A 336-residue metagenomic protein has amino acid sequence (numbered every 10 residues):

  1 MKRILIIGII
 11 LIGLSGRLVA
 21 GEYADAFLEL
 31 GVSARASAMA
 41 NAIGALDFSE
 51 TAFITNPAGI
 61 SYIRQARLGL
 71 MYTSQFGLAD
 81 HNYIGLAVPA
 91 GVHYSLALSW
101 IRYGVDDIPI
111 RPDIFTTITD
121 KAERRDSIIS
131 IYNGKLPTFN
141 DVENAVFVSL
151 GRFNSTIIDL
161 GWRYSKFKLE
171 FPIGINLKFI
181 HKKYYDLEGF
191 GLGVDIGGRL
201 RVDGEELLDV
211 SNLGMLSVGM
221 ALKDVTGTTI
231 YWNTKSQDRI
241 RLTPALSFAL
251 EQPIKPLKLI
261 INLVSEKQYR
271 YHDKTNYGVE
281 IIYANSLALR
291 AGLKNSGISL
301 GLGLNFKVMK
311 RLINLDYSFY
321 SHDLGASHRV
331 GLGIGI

Functional and structural regions predicted by a protein language model:
I4-L14: Sec-dependent N-terminal signal peptides
V19-I336: Subset of outer-membrane beta-barrel
